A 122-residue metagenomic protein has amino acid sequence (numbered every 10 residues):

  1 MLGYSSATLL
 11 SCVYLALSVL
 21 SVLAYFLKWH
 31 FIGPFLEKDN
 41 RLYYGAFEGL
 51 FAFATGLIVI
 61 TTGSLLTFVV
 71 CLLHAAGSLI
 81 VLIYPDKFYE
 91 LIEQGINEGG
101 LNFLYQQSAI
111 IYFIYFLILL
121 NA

Functional and structural regions predicted by a protein language model:
M1-L9, F35-E37, V59-V69: Membrane-helix interface and helix-disruption motif detector
A7-I32: N-terminal signal-anchor/start-transfer transmembrane helix
L10, F35-F51, L101-A109: A loop-to-helix transmembrane entry motif
S21-K28, L50-S64: Canonical alpha-helical transmembrane segments
Y25-D39, L91-I92: Short juxtamembrane and helix-loop transition motifs at transmembrane-helix boundaries in membrane proteins
P34, P85-E98: A cytosolic-side transmembrane-helix exit/cap motif
A54-K87: Short alpha-helical packing/oligomerization segments
G99-A122: Final/C-terminal transmembrane alpha-helix of multipass membrane proteins
